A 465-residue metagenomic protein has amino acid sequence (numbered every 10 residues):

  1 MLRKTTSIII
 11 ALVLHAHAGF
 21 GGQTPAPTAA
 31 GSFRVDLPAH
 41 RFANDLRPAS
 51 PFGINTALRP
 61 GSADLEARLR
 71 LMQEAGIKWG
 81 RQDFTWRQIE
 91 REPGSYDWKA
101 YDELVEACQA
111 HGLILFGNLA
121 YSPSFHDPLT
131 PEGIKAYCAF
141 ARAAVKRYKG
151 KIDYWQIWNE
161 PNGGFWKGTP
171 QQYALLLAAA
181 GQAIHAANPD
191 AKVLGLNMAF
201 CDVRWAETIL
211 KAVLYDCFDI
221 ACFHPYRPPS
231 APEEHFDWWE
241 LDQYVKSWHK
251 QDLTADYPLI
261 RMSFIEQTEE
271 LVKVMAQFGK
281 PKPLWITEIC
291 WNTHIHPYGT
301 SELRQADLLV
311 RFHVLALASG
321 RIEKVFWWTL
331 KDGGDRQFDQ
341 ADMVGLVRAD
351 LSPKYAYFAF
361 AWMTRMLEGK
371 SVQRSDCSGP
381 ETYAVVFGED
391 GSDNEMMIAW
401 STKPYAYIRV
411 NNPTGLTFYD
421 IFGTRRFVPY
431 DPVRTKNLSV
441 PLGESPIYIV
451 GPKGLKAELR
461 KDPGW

Functional and structural regions predicted by a protein language model:
P27-K78, D83: Boundary/entry segment of secreted carbohydrate-active catalytic domains
R59-Q73, I134-K146, V203-A212, Q305-H313: Short, acidic/polar
E66-E74, W79-R147, T169-L196: Aromatic-lined substrate-binding rim segments of carbohydrate-active enzymes
G80, C108, A144, W155 (+9 more regions): Conserved, mostly hydrophobic/aromatic
P170-F312: Noncatalytic carbohydrate-binding groove/subsite architecture in carbohydrate-active enzymes
C290-A361, S375-P380: Aromatic/acidic polysaccharide-binding cleft in carbohydrate-active enzymes
C377-L416, D420-T424: Carbohydrate-binding surface patches
Y430-W465: C-terminal beta-strand-rich structural cap/linker in extracellular carbohydrate-active enzymes
